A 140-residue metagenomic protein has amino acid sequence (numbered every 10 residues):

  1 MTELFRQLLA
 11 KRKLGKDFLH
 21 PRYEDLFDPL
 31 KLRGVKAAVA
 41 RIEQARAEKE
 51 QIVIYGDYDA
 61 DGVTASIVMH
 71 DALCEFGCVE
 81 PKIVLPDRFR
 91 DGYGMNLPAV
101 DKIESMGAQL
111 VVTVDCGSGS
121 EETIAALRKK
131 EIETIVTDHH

Functional and structural regions predicted by a protein language model:
M1-H140: Replace "Mg2+/Mn2+-dependent" with "divalent metal-dependent
